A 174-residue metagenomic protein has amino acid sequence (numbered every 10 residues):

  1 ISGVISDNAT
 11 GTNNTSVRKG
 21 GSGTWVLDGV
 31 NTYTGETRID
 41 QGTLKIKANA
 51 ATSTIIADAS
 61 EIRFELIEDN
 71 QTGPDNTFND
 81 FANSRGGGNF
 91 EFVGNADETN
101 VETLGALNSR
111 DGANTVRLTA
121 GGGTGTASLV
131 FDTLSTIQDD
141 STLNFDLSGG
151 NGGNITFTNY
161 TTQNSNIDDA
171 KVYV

Functional and structural regions predicted by a protein language model:
I1-D58, G112-V174: Extracellular repeat-rich scaffold modules on cell surfaces
L27, R38-A113: Extracellular beta-solenoid/beta-roll
